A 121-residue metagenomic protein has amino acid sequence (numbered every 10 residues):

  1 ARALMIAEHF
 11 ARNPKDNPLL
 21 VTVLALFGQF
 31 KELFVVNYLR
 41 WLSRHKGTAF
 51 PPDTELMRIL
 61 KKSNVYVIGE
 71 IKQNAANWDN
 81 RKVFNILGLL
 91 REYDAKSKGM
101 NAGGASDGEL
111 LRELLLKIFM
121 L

Functional and structural regions predicted by a protein language model:
A1-K82: Small-residue-rich helix-loop
H9, D94-A95, G108: Bulky hydrophobic/aromatic packing residues
R12-D16, A76, A95-S97, K117-L121: Non-catalytic interfacial helical region
V23, F27-F30, L87, R91 (+1 more regions): Generic structural concept
F30, F34-N37, D94-K98, F119: A structural signal for well-ordered alpha-helices, especially hydrophobic packing surfaces of coiled-coils
N37-L42, I86-L87, N101-A105: Short coil/turn segments at secondary-structure boundaries
E70-A102: C-terminal capping/gating helix-and-loop segments adjacent to ligand/active sites or protein-protein/ligand interfaces
G103-L121: Acidic, carboxylate-rich catalytic segments that either coordinate divalent cations
